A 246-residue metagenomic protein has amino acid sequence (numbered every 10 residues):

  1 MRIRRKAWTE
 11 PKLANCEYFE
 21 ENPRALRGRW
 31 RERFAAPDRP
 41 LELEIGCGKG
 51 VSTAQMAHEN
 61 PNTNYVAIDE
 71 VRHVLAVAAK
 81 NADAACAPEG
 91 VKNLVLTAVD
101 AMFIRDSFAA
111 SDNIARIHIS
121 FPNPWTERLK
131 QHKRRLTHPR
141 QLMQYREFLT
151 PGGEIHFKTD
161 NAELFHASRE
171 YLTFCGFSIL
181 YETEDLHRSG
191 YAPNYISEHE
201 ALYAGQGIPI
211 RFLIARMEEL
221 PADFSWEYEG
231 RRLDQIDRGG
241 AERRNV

Functional and structural regions predicted by a protein language model:
M1-P37, L180-V246: SAM/dcSAM-binding transferase cores
E44: Class I SAM-dependent methyltransferase core
G50-V51: Glycine-rich SAM-binding Motif I of class I
V71: Conserved SAM/SAH-binding beta-strand->alpha-helix loop
A78: Conserved SAM-binding loop
A82-S111: S-adenosyl-L-methionine
L136-P151: A short glycine-rich, Lys/Arg-flanked "PGG" loop and its adjoining helix->strand segment in the class I
G152-T159: Conserved beta-strand signature within the Rossmann-like core of class I S-adenosyl-L-methionine
